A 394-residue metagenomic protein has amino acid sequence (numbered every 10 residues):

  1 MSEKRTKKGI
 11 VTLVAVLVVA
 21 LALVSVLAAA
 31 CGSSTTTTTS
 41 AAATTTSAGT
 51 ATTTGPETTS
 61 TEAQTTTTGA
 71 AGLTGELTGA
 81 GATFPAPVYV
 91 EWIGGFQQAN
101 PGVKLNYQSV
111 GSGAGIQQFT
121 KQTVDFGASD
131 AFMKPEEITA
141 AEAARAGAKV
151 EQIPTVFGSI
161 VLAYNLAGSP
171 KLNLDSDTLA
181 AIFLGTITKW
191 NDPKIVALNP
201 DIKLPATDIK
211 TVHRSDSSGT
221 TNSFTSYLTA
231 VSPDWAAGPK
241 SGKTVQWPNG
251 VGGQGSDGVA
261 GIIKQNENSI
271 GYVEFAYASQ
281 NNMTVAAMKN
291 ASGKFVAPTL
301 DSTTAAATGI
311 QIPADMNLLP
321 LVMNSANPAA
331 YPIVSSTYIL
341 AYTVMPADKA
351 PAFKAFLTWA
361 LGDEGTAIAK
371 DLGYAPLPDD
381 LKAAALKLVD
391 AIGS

Functional and structural regions predicted by a protein language model:
M1-A29: Sec-dependent bacterial lipoprotein signal peptides
T12, T35-T36, A71, I202-T207 (+1 more regions): Extracellular/periplasmic juxtamembrane helices and adjacent flexible linkers that interface with membrane partners
L27-A41, T50-T54: Bacterial lipoprotein signal-peptidase II cleavage site
G49-T50, T54-L77: N-terminal low-complexity, Pro/Thr/Ser-rich intrinsically disordered segments that act as propeptides or flexible
G69-V196, A260-I262, V273-N281: N-terminal segment of the mature folded domain
I116, S217-I310: Ligand-binding pocket segment of bilobal, Venus flytrap-like solute-binding proteins
G158-G261: Extracytoplasmic ligand-binding site segments that recognize negatively charged/polar headgroups
A291-A352: C-terminal lobe and pocket-closing loops of periplasmic/extracytoplasmic Venus-flytrap solute-binding proteins
